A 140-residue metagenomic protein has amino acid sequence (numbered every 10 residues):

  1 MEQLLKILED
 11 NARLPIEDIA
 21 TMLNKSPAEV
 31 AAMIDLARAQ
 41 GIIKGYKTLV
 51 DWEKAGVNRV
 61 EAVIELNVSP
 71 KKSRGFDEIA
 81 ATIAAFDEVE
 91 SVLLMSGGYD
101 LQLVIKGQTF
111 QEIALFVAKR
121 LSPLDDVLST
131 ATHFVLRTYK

Functional and structural regions predicted by a protein language model:
M1-K140: A compositional/biophysical signature of low hydrophobicity enriched in polar/charged and small residues
